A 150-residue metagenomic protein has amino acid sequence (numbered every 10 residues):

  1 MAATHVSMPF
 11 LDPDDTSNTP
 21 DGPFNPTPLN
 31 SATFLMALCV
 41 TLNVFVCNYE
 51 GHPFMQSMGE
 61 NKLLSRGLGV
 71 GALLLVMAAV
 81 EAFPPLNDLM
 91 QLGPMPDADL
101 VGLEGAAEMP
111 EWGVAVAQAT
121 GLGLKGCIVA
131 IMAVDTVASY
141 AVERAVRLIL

Functional and structural regions predicted by a protein language model:
M1-L150: C-terminal transmembrane helices and immediately adjacent loops/tails of multi-pass membrane transport proteins
